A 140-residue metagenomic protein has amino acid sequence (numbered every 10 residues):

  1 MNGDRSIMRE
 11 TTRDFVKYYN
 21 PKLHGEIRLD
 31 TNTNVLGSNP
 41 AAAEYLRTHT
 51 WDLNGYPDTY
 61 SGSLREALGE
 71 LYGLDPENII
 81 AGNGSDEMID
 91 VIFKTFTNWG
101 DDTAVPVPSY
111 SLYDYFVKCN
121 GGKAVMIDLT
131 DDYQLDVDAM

Functional and structural regions predicted by a protein language model:
M1-G55: N-terminal "arm"/small-domain region of PLP-dependent enzymes with the aminotransferase-like
R9, N39-A43, S61-R65, I89 (+1 more regions): A general structural signal for well-ordered alpha-helical segments in protein cores
L29, Y56, G82, I127: Hydrophobic residues at beta-strand termini and immediately following loops that shape nucleotide-binding pockets
N32-V35, S85-D86, Y110: Short glycine-rich anion-binding loops that position phosphate/pyrophosphate groups of nucleotides and phosphorylated
S61-D102: Phosphate-binding glycine-rich loop
T95-M140: PLP-dependent aminotransferase-like
